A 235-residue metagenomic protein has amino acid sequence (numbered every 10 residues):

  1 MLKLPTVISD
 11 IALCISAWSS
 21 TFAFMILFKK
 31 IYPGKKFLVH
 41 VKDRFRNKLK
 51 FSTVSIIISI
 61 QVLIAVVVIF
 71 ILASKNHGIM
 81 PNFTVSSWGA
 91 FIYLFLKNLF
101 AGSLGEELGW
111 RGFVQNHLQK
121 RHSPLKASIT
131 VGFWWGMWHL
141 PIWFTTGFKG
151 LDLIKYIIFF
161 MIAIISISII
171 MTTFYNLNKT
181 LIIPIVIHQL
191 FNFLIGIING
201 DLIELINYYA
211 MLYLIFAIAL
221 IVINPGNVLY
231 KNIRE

Functional and structural regions predicted by a protein language model:
M1-S103, I198-E235: Specific transmembrane helices
T6-S9, L49-S52, S87-W88, H122-A127 (+3 more regions): Membrane-helix interface segments
W18, I58-S59, F95, L99-F100 (+5 more regions): Residue-level signature of the transmembrane alpha-helical core of multi-pass small-molecule transporters
V62-F70, F133-I142, Q189-I198: Aromatic-anchored segments of alpha-helical transmembrane domains
V67, V114, I167-M171: Hydrophobic/aromatic residues in alpha-helical transmembrane segments
G105-G132, N176-T180: Membrane-interface helix/loop boundary segments of multi-pass membrane proteins
R121, L125-D152: Membrane-helix boundary elements
L153-L212: Functionally important transmembrane alpha-helices
